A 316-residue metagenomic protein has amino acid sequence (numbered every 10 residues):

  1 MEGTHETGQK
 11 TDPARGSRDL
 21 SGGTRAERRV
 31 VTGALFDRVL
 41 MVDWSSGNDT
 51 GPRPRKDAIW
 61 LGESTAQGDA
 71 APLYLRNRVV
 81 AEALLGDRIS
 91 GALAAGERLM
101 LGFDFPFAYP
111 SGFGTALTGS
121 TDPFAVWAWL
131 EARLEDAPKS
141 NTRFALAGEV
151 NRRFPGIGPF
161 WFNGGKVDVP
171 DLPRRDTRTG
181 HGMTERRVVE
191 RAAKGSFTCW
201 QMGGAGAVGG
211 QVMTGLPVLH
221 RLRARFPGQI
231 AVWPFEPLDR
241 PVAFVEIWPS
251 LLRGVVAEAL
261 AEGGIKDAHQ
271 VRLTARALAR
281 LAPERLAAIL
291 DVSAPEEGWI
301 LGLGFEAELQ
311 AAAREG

Functional and structural regions predicted by a protein language model:
A26-V31: Short, Lys/Arg-enriched N-terminal segments with co-localized hydrophobic residues within the first ~10-30 amino acids
T32-R38, W44-G316: RNase H-like (RuvC/DEDD) metal-dependent nuclease/polynucleotide-processing core
